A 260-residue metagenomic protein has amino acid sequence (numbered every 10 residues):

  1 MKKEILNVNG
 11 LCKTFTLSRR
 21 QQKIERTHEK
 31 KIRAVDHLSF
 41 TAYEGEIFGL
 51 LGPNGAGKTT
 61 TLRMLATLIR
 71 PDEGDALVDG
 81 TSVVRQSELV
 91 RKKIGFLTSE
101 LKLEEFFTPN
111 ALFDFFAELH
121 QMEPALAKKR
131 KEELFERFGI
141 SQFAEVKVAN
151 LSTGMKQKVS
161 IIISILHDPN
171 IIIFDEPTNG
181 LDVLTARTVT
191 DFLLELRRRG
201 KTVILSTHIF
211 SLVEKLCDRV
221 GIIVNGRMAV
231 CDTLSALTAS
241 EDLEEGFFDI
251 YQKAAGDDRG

Functional and structural regions predicted by a protein language model:
G74-R85, L89-V90: Conserved ABC transporter NBD signature motif
D114, E118, A125-F143: Conserved ABC ATPase "signature" region
K147-L151: Conserved ABC ATPase signature
I172-E176: Catalytic Walker B motif of ABC-type/P-loop ATPase nucleotide-binding domains
R187-R199: Helical segment within the ABC ATPase nucleotide-binding domain
C231-D232: ABC ATPase "signature
